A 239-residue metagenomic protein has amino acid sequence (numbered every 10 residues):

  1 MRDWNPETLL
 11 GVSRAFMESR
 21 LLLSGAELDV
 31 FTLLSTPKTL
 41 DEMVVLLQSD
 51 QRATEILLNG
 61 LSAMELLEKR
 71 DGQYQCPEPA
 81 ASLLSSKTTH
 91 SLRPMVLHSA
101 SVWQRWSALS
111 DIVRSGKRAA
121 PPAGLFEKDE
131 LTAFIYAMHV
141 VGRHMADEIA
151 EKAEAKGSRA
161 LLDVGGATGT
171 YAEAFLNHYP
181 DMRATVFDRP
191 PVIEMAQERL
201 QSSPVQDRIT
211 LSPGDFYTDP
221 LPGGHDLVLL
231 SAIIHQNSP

Functional and structural regions predicted by a protein language model:
E7-E27, T32-L33, V45-L46, R52-R159: Conserved Class I S-adenosyl-L-methionine-dependent methyltransferase catalytic core
T36: Flexible coil/turn residues that form the inter-helical turn or adjacent wing/linker of helix-turn-helix
T39-L47: A short acidic, leucine-rich amphipathic alpha-helix
G157-A167: Conserved class I S-adenosyl-L-methionine
G169-T218: Class I SAM-dependent methyltransferase SAM/SAH-binding core
Y217-V228: A short acidic, Gly/Pro-enriched loop at the edge of an enzyme's catalytic core that lines a small-molecule cofactor
I233: Hydrophobic adenine-recognition pocket in adenosine-nucleotide-binding enzymes
Q236-P239: A short, conserved alpha-helix within the catalytic core of class I
